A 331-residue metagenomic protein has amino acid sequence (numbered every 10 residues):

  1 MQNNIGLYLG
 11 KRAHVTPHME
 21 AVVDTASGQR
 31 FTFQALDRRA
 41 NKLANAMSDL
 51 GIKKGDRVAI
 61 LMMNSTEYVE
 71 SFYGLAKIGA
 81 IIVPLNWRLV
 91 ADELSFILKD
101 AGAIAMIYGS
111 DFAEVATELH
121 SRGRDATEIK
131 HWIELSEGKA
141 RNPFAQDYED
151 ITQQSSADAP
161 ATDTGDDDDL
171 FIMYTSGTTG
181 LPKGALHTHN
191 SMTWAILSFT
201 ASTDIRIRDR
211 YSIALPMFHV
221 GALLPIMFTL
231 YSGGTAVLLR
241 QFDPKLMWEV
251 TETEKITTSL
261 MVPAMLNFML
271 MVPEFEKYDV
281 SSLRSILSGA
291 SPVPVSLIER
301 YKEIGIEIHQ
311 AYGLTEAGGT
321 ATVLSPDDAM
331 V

Functional and structural regions predicted by a protein language model:
Q2, H18-S65, V69-Y73, V90-S95 (+1 more regions): Conserved AMP-binding/adenylate-forming core of the ANL superfamily
Q2, P17-E20, E134, K139 (+4 more regions): Conserved pre-ATP/AMP-binding loop-to-beta segment of ANL
L9-G10, D49-L50, K77-D150: Structural core segment of the AMP-binding/adenylate-forming
D37-K42, D166, F171, A185-R206 (+3 more regions): Conserved structural elements of the adenylate-forming
R57, M63-V83, W87-A91, K99-A105 (+4 more regions): A short helix-loop-beta submotif of the ANL/AMP-binding
M62, V83-F96, S110-V115, A214 (+2 more regions): ATP-dependent adenylate-forming carboxylate-activation enzymes
T193-R210, F218-T258, M271-V272: Conserved AMP-binding/adenylation subdomain of ANL enzymes
Y231, I256-M261, L270-V331: Gly/Ser/Thr-rich phosphate-binding loop
